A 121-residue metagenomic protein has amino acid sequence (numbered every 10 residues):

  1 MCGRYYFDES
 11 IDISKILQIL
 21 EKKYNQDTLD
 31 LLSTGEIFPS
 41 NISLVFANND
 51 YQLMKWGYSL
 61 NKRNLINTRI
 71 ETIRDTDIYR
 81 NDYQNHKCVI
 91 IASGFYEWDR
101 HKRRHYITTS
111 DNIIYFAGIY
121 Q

Functional and structural regions predicted by a protein language model:
M1-Q121: Short linear sequence motif anchored by a di-proline
